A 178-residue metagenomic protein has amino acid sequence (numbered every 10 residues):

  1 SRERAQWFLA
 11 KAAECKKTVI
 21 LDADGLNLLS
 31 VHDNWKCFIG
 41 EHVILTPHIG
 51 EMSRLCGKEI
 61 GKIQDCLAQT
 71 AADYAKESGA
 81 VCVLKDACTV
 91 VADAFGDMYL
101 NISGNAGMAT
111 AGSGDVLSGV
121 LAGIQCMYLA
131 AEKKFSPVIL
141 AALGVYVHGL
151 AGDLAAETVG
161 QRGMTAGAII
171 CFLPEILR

Functional and structural regions predicted by a protein language model:
S1-S103: Glycine-rich phosphate/dinucleotide-binding loop and adjoining beta-alpha-beta core of small-molecule
A5, L117-L121, A166: Alpha-helical structural signal
I49, Y99-N101, S118, H148-G152: Short acidic (Asp/Glu) and glycine-rich catalytic loops that position anionic groups and cofactors
R54, T110-V147: Short, small-residue alpha-helix embedded
I60-L67, L129-A142, T158-M164: Short, charged, surface-exposed loops that flank catalytic or proteolytic processing sites
Q69-A72, Y99, S118-G119, V138 (+1 more regions): Feature representing long, continuous alpha-helical segments
G104-M108: Glycine-rich phosphate/pyrophosphate-binding beta-alpha loops
G149-R178: Charged C-terminal helix
